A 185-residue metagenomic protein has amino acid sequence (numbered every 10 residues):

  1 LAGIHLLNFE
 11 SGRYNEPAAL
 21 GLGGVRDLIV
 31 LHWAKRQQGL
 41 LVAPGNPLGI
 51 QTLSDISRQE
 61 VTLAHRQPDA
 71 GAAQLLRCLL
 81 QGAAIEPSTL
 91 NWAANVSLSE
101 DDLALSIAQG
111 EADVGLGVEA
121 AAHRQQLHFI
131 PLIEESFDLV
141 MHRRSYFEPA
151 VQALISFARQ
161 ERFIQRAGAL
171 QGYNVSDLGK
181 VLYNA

Functional and structural regions predicted by a protein language model:
L1-G49: N-terminal segment of the mature folded domain
L6-A19, A104-I133: A ligand-binding cleft/hinge motif common to bilobed small-molecule-binding domains
N15, L22-D27, G49-L53, Q81 (+1 more regions): N-terminal hydrophobic or amphipathic helices and topogenic motifs
K35-Q37, L127-S156, D177-L182: Periplasmic-binding protein-like
Q38, V42-L48, A64-A72, R144-Y146: Short coil/turn segments
T52, D102-L103: Short acidic active-site motifs
S54-L76: Short loop->beta-strand "edge-of-pocket" segments that line small-molecule binding or catalytic clefts across diverse
E86-E100: Short beta-strand-to-loop elements that line the ligand-binding cleft of bilobed periplasmic-binding protein-like
